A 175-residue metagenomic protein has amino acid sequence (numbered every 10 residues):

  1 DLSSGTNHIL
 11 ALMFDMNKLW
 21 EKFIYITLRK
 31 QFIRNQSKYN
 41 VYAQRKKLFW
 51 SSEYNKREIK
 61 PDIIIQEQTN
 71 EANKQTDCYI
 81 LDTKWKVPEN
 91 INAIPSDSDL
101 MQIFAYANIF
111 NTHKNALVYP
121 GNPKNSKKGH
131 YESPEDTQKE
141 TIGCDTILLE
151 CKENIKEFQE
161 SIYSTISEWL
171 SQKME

Functional and structural regions predicted by a protein language model:
L2-H8: Short coil/turn segments at secondary-structure boundaries
H8-E175: Catalytic core segments in nucleotide and nucleic-acid processing enzymes
